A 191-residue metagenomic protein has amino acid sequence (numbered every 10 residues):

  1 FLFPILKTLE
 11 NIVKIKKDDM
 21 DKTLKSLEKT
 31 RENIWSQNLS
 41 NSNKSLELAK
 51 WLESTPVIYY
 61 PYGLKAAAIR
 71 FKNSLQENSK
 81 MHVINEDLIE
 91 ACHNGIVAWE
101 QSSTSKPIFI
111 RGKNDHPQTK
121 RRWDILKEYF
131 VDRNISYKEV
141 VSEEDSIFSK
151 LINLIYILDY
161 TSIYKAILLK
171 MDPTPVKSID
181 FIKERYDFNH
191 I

Functional and structural regions predicted by a protein language model:
F1-I191: A SIS-like phosphosugar-recognition module
